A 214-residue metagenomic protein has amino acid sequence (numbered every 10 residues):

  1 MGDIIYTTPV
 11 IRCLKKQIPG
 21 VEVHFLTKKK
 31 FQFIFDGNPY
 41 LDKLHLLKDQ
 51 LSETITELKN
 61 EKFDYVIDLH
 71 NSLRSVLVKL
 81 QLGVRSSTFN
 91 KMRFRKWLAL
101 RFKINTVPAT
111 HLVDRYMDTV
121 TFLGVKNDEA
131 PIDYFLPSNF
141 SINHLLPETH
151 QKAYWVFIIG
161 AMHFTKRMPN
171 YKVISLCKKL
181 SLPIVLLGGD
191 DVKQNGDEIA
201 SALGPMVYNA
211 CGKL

Functional and structural regions predicted by a protein language model:
M1-Y6, F31-I34, M162-P169: A short, glycine/small-residue-rich beta-strand->loop->alpha-helix junction that serves as a flexible
I4-I18, V173-C177: Histidine-anchored nucleotide/phosphate-binding helix
G20-T54, M206: Conserved nucleotide-sugar phosphate-binding/catalytic loop shared by glycosyltransferases and other
V23-L26, S87, V185: Conserved beta-strand positions in the Rossmann-like core of class I SAM-dependent methyltransferases
K28-F33, N71-R74, K91-F94, D190-V192: Short, polar loop motifs at secondary-structure junctions
H45-F135, Y154-I158: Conserved nucleotide-diphosphate donor binding/catalytic pocket of glycan-assembly enzymes
S52, E61, N170-L214: Donor-binding and catalytic core of enzymes assembling or modifying cell-surface/extracellular glycoconjugates
K62, N139-W155: Nucleotide-sugar donor-binding and catalytic loop/hinge architecture of NDP-sugar-dependent glycosyltransferases
